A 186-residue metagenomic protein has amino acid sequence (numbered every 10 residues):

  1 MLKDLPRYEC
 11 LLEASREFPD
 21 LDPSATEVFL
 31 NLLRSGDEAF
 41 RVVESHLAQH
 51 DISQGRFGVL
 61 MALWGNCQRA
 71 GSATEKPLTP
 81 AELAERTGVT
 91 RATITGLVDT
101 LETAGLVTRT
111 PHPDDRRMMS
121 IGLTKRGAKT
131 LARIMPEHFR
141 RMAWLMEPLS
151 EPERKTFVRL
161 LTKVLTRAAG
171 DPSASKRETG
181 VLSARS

Functional and structural regions predicted by a protein language model:
M1-D20, P152-S186: C-terminal regulatory/oligomerization modules of transcriptional regulators
M1-H50: N-terminal leader segment of winged-helix/HTH proteins
L33, D37, M61-Q68, M135 (+1 more regions): Short, locally clustered residues in the helix-turn-helix/winged-helix DNA-binding domain
A48, E85, E102-T103: Alpha-helical residues within the helix-turn-helix
G55, A92: Key DNA-contact positions within bacterial/archaeal DNA-binding proteins
R56-L60: Short alpha-helical "packing" element that flanks the helix-turn-helix/winged-helix DNA-binding module
V98-R159: Charged, amphipathic alpha-helical coiled-coil/dimerization segments
